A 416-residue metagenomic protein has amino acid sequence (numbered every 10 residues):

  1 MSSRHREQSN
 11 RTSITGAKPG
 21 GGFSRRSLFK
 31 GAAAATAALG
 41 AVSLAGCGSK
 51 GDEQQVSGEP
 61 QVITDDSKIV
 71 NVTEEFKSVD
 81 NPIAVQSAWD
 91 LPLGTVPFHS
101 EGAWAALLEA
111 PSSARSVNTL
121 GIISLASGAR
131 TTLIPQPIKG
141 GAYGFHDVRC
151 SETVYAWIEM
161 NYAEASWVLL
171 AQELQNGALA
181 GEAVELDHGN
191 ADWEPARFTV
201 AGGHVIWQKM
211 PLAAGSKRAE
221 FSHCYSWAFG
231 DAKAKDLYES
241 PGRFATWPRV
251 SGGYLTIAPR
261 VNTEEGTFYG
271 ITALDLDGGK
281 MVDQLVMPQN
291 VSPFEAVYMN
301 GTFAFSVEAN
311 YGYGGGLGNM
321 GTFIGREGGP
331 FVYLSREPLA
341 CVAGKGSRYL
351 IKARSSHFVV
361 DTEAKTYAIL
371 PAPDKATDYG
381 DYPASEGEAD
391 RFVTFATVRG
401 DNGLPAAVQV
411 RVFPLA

Functional and structural regions predicted by a protein language model:
M1-F23, A35-V42: N-terminal secretory signal peptides
G22-K30, A37-V56: N-terminal twin-arginine translocation
P60-L91, R115-P135, V168-L186, S216-E239 (+4 more regions): Surface-exposed loop/turn elements that mediate protein-protein interactions on large endomembrane-trafficking
D90-S100, G140-R149, G189-T199, S240-S251 (+3 more regions): Repeated scaffold domains used in trafficking and secretory/extracellular systems, primarily beta-propellers
P97-E152, A156-Y162: Post-signal peptide N-terminal segment of secreted/secretory-pathway proteins
E101-S112, T153-M160, G203-L212, G252-E264 (+4 more regions): Short beta-strand elements that form the blades of beta-propeller/WD-repeat-like and other beta-sheet-rich scaffold
Y143-S216: A generic tandem-repeat structural signature
A196-S222, G230-A234, W247-G253, T267: Alpha-helical scaffolds that organize eukaryotic protein assemblies
